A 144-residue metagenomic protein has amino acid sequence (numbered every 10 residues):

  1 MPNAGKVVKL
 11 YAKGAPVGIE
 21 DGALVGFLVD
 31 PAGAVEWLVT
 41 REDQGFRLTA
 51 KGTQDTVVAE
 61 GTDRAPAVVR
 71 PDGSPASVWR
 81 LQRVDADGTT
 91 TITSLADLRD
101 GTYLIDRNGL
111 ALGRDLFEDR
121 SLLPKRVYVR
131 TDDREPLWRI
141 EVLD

Functional and structural regions predicted by a protein language model:
M1-D144: Lectin-like carbohydrate-binding module/patch detector with strong preference for beta-trefoil
